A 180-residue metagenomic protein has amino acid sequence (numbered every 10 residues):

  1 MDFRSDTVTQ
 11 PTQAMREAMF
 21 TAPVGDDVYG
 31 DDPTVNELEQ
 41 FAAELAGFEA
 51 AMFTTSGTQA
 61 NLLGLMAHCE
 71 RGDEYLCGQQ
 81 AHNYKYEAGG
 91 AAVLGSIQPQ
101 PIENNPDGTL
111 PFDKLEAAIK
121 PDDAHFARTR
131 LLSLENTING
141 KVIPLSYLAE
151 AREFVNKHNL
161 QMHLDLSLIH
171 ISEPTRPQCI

Functional and structural regions predicted by a protein language model:
D2-A22, D26-S172: Conserved PLP-enzyme active-site core in the AAT-like
H170-I180: Single conserved hydrophobic/aromatic residue that forms the stacking wall/gate of nucleotide- or nucleobase-binding
